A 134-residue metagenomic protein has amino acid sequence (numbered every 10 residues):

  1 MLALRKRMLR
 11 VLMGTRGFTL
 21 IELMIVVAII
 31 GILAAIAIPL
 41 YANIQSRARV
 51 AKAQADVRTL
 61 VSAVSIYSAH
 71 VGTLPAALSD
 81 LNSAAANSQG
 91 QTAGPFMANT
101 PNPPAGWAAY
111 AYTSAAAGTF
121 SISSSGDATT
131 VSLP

Functional and structural regions predicted by a protein language model:
M1-F18: N-terminal leader/signal peptides at the extreme start of proteins
K6, A51-Q54, V131: Compositionally biased non-globular segments, especially hydrophobic aliphatic-rich helices of signal peptides
G14-A42: N-terminal single-pass transmembrane signal-anchor helix
A48-T73: Membrane-proximal N-terminal amphipathic helix
S65, A69-S125: Extracellular/periplasmic head regions of type IV pilus-like filament subunits
S125-P134: Low-complexity, S/T/G/P-rich flexible repeat/linker segments used as non-globular hinges and stalks within
